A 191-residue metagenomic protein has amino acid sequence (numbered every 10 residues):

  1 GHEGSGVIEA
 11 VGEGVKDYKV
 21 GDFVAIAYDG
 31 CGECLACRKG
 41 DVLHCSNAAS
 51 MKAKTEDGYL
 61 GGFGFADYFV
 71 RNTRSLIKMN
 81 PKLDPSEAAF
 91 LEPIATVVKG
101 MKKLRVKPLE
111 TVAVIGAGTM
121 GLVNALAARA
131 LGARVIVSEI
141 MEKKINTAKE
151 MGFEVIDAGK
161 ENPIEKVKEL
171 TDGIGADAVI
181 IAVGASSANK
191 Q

Functional and structural regions predicted by a protein language model:
G1-R38, N80-K82: Glycine-rich beta-strand-centered segment in the early N-terminal region that forms part of a ligand/cofactor-binding
I26, V114, I181: Redox-cofactor binding/interface segments in oxidoreductases and associated redox assembly factors
G30-A66, S86-F90, V106: Phosphate-binding beta-alpha-beta segment of Rossmann-like dinucleotide-binding domains, i.e., the NAD(P)
C34, L122, A188-K190: Glycine/Thr-rich phosphate-binding loops of Rossmann-like dinucleotide-binding domains
R74, N80-E161: Mid-domain Rossmann-like dinucleotide-binding core that forms the NAD(H)/NADP(H) cofactor-binding site
L104, N146, M151-Q191: Glycine-rich cofactor phosphate-binding loops and adjacent beta1-alpha1 units of small-molecule cofactor enzyme domains
